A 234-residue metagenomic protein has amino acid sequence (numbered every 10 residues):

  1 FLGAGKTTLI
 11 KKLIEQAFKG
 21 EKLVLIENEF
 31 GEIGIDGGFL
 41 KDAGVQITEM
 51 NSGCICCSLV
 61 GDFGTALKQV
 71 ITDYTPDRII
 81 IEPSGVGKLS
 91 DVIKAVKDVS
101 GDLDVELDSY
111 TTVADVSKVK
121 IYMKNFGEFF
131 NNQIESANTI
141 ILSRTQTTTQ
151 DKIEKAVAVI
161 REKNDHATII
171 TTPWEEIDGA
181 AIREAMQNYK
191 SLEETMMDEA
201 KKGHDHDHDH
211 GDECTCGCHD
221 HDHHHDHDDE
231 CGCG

Functional and structural regions predicted by a protein language model:
F1: P-loop (Walker A) phosphate-binding loop of NTP-binding proteins
A4-M123: Nucleotide-state-sensitive switch-loop elements of NTP-binding domains
F30, V105, E135, T139 (+1 more regions): Compositionally biased, low-hydrophobicity segments enriched in charged and small polar residues
K41-G44, V99, F129, M186-K190: Short, hinge-like loop/turn segments at secondary-structure boundaries
D73-G179: Phosphate/Mg2+-binding loops and adjacent switch elements in nucleotide/diphosphate-handling enzyme cores
T148-G234: C-terminal accessory "lid"/substrate-recognition subdomains
